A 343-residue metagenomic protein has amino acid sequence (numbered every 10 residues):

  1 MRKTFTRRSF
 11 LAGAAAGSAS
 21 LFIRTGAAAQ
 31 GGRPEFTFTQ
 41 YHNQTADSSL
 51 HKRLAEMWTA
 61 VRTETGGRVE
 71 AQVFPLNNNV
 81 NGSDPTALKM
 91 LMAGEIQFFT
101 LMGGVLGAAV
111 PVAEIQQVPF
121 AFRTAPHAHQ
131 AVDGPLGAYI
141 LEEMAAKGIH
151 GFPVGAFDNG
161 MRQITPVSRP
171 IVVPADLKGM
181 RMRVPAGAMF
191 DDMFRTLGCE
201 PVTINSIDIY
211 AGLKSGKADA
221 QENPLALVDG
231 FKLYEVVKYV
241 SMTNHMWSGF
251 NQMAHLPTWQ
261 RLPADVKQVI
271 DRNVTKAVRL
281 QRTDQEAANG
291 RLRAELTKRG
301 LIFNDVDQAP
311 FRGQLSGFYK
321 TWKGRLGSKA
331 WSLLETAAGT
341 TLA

Functional and structural regions predicted by a protein language model:
R2-F5, S9-T25, A29-H127, L136 (+1 more regions): N-terminal secretory/targeting leader peptides
Q130: Short beta-strand-centered segments that line the small-molecule binding cleft or hinge of alpha/beta clamshell
